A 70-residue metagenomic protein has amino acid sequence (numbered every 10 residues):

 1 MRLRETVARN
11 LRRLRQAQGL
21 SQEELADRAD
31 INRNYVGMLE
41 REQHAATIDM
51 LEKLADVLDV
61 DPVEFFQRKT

Functional and structural regions predicted by a protein language model:
M1-T6: A detector for short, charged/polar N-terminal pre-domain segments
R9-R28: Short basic helix-loop element that most often maps to the first helix and adjoining turn of HTH DNA-binding modules
L11, L25-A26, V36-L39, F65: Conserved hydrophobic/aromatic packing and binding residues within compact polymer-binding modules
E23, N34, E52: Residues within helix-turn-helix
I31-A45: Recognition helix of helix-turn-helix/homeodomain-like DNA-binding domains that insert into the DNA major groove
R41, V60, T70: Short, conserved catalytic or interaction motifs in soluble domains
D49-E64: DNA major-groove recognition helix of helix-turn-helix/homeodomain DNA-binding modules
